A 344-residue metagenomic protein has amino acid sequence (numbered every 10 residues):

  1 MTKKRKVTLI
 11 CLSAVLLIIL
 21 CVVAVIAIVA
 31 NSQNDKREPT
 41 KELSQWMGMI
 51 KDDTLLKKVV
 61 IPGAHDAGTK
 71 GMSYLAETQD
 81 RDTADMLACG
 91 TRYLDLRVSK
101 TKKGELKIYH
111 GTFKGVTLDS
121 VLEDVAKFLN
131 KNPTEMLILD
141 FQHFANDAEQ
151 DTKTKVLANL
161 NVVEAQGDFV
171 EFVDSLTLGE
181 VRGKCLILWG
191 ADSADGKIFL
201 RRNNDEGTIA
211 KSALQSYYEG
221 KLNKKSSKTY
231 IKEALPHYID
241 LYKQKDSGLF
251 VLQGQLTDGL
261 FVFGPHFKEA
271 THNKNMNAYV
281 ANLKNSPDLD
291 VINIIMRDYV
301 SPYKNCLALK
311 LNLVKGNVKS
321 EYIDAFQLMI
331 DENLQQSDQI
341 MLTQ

Functional and structural regions predicted by a protein language model:
M1-I18: N-terminal Sec-pathway targeting helices
I18-I28: Hydrophobic alpha-helical membrane-insertion segments, chiefly the h-region of N-terminal signal peptides
I26, A30-Y93, K102-N132, D195-L200 (+1 more regions): Long, acidic (Asp/Glu-rich), low-complexity accessory segments flanking structured domains
M86, R97, L139, I187 (+1 more regions): Conserved, mostly hydrophobic/aromatic
G90, V98-S99, K103, Y109-L176: Metal-dependent phosphodiesterase/phospholipase catalytic core, i.e., the His/Asp/Glu-rich active-site region
M136, R182-C185, V291-I292: Short, surface-exposed beta-edge/turn micro-motifs
V156-V173, K224-K225, D240-S247, K315-I323 (+1 more regions): Structural alpha-beta junctions
V162-P287: Surface-exposed substrate-engagement region within the catalytic domains of secreted or surface-exposed extracellular
